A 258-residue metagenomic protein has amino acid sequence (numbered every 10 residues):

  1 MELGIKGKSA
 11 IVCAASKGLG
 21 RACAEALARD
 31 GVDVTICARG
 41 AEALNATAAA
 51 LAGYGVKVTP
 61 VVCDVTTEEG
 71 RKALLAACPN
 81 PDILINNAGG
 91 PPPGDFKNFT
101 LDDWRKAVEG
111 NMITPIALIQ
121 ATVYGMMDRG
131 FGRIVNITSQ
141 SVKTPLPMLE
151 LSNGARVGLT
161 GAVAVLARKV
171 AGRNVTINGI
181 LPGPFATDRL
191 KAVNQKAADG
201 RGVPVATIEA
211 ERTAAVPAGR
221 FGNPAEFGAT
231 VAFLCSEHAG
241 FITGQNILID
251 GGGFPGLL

Functional and structural regions predicted by a protein language model:
S9, S16-K17: Conserved glycine-rich cofactor-binding loop
D95-F96, D103-V108, R212: Substrate-binding pocket helix/loop in short-chain dehydrogenase/reductase
I119-Q120, A164: A short, exposed helix-loop element centered on a Lys and neighboring polar residues
Y124, R168-K169, G240: Alpha-helical segment proximal to the catalytic Tyr-Lys
V135-L159, V163-G172, P184-F185: Catalytic loop of short-chain dehydrogenase/reductase
T144, A232, T243-L258: Short C-terminal tail/terminal secondary-structure segment of NAD(P)H-dependent dehydrogenase/reductase domains
A171, T176, I242-G244: Short, small/polar-rich loop/turn modules that mediate ligand/substrate recognition or access, typified
